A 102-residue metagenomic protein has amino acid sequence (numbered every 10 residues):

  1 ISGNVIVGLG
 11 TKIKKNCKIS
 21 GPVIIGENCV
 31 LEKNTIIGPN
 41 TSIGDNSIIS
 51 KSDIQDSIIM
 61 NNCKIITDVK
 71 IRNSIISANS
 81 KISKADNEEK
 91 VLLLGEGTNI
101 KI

Functional and structural regions predicted by a protein language model:
I1-I102: Left-handed beta-helix
